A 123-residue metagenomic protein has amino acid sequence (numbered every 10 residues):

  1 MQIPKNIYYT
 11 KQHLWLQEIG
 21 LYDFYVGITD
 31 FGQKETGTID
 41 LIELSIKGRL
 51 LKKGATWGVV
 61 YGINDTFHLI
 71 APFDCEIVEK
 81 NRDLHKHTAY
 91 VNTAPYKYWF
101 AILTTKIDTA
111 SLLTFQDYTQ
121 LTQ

Functional and structural regions predicted by a protein language model:
M1-K53, T93-I107, F115-Q123: Acidic, low-complexity mobile loops and tails
L14-Q17, G58, V78: Conserved positions in beta-strands of structured domains
E18-L21, E79-H87, D108-A110: Short, conserved beta-turn/loop elements at beta-strand boundaries and strand-helix junctions
D30, G58-V60, K86, A101: A near-ubiquitous, low-amplitude feature marking generic local secondary-structure context
D40-L41, T56-G62: Conserved interaction-surface patches within small, structured recognition/assembly domains
Y61-K97: Mid-chain, well-packed structural core segment of small domains
